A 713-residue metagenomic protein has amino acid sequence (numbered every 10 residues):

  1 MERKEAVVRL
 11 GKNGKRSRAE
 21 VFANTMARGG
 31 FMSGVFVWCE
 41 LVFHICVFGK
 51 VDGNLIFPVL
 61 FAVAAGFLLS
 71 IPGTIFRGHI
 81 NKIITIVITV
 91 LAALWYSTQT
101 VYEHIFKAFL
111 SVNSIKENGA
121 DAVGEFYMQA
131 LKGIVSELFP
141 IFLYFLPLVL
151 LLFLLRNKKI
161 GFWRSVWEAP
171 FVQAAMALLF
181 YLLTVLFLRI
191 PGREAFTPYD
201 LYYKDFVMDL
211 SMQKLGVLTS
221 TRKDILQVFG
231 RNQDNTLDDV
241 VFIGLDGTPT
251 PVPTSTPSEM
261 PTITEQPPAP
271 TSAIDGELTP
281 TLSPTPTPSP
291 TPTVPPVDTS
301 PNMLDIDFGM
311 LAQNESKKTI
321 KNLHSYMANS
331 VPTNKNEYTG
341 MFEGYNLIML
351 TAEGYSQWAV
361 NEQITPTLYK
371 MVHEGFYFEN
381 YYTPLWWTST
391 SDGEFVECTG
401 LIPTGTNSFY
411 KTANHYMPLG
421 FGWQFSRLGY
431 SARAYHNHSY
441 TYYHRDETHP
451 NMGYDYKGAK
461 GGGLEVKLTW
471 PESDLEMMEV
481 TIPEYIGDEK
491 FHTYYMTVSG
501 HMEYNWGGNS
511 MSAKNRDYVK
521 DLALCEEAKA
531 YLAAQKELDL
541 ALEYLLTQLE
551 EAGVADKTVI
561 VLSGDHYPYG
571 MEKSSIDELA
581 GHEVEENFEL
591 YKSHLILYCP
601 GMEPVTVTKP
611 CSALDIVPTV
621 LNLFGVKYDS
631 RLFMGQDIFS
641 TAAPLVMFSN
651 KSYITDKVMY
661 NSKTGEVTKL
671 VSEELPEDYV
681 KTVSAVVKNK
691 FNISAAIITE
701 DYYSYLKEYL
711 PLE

Functional and structural regions predicted by a protein language model:
R3-A6, G11-M303: Transmembrane and membrane-interface helices of multi-pass, inner-membrane envelope-modifying transferases
I274, P292-I320, M327: Extended low-complexity intrinsically disordered regions
G309-E713: Solvent-exposed soluble domains appended to multi-pass membrane proteins
